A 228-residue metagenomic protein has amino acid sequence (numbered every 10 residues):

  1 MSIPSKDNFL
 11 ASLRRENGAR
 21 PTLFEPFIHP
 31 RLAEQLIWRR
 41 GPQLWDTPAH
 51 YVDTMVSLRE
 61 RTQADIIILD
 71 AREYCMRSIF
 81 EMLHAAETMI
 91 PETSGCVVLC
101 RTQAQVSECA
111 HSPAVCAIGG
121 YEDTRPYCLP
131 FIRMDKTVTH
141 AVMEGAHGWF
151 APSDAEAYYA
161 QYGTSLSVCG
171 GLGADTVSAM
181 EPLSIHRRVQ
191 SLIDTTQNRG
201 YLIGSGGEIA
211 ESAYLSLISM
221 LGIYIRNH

Functional and structural regions predicted by a protein language model:
M1-A33, I37-G41, T54, I67-A71 (+1 more regions): Active-site loop segments of alpha/beta catalytic cores
H50-T62: A short, N-terminal amphipathic alpha-helix
